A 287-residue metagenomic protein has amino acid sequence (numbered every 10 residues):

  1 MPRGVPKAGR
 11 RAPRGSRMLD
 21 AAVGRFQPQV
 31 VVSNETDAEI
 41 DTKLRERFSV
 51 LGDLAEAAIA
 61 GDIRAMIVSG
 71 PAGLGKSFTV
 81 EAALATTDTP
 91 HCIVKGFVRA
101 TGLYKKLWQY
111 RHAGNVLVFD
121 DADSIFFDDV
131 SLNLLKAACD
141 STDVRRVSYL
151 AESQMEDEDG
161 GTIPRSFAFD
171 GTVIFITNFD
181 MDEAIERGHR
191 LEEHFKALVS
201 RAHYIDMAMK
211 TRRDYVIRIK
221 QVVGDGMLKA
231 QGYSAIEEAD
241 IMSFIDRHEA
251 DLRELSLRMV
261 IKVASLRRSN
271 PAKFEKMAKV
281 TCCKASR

Functional and structural regions predicted by a protein language model:
F26-G61: N-terminal pre-Walker A segment at the start of P-loop NTPase domains
A60-V80: Walker A/P-loop nucleotide-binding motif
L74, T86-N115, D123-D128: AAA+/P-loop NTPase substrate/partner-engagement loops
A113-L117, F167-I174: Loop/turn-to-beta-strand initiation segments
D121, L150-D159, D170-G188, A208: A short beta-strand-to-loop transition that corresponds to the Sensor-1 phosphate-sensing loop of AAA+ P-loop ATPases
F127-F169, N178: Conserved catalytic/switch belt of AAA+ P-loop NTPases
R187-K210: A short helix-turn-beta junction within AAA+ P-loop NTPase domains corresponding to the substrate/partner-engaging
R212-C283: Conserved AAA+ ATPase small/helical "lid" subdomain
